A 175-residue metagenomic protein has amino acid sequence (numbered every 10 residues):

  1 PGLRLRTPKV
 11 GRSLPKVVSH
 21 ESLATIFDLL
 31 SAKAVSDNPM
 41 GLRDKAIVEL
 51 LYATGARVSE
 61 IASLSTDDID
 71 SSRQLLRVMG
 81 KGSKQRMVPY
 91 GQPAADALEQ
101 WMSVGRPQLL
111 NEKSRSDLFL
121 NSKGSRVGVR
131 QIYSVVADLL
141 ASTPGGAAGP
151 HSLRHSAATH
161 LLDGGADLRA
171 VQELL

Functional and structural regions predicted by a protein language model:
P1-L175: Conserved catalytic core of the tyrosine transesterase superfamily
